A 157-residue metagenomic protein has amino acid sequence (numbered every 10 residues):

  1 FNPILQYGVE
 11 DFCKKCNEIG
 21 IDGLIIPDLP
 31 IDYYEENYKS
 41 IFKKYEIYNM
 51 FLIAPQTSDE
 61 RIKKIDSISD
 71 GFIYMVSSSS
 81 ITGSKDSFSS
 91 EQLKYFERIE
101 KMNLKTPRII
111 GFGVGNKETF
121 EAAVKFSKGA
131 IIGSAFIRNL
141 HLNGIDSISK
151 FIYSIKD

Functional and structural regions predicted by a protein language model:
F1, F42-L52, E100-G113: Short beta-strand/loop segments at the ligand-binding rim of alpha/beta enzyme cores
I4-D11, P27-K44, S58-K63, T82-E97 (+2 more regions): Active-site-adjacent beta->alpha loops and helix N-cap segments on the catalytic face of soluble alpha/beta enzymes
C16, I65, A123, G133 (+1 more regions): Conserved, mostly hydrophobic/aromatic
G20-D22, Y45-N49, D70-G71, L104-R108 (+1 more regions): Short, well-ordered coil/turn segments that N-cap beta-strands
G20-Y34, Y48-T57, V76: Catalytic beta/alpha-barrel core
I26-P27, D70-S78, I132: Non-cysteine beta-strand/loop elements that form the S-adenosyl-L-methionine
T57-I68, M102-N103, I110, V114-A130: Catalytic cores of alpha/beta
S77, K101-N103, G115-E121, H141-N143 (+1 more regions): Expand to "…catalyze enediolate/carbanion chemistry for C-C bond making/breaking, isomerization, decarboxylation
